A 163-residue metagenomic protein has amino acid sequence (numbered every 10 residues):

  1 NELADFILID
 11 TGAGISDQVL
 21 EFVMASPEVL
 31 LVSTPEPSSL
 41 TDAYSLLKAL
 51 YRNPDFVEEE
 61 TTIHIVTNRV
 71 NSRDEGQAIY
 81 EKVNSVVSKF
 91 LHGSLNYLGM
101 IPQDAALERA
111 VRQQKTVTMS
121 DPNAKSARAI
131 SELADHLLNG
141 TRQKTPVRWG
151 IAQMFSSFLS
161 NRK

Functional and structural regions predicted by a protein language model:
N1: Substrate-engagement module of ASCE P-loop NTPases
F6, T11-G99: Conserved catalytic-core segment of NTP-binding enzymes
D55-E59, A78-Y80, E108-K115, Q143-W149: A general structural signal for short secondary-structure boundary/capping elements
V66-N68, Q113-S120: Short hinge/gating elements
V86, F90, D104, H136 (+1 more regions): Phosphate/oxyanion-binding loops and surfaces in catalytic or ligand/nucleic-acid-binding neighborhoods
F90-T116, I130: Beta-strand-loop-alpha "switch" segments that mediate conformational coupling across diverse proteins
T116-K163: NTP-binding/hydrolysis catalytic cores, primarily Walker-type P-loop NTPases
